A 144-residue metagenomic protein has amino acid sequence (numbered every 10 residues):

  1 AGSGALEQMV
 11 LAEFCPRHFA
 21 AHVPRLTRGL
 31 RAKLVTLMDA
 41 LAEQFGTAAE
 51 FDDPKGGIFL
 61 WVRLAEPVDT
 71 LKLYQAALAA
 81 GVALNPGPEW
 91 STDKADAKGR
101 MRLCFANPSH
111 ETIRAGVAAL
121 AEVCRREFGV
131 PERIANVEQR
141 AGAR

Functional and structural regions predicted by a protein language model:
A1-R144: PLP-dependent class I/II
